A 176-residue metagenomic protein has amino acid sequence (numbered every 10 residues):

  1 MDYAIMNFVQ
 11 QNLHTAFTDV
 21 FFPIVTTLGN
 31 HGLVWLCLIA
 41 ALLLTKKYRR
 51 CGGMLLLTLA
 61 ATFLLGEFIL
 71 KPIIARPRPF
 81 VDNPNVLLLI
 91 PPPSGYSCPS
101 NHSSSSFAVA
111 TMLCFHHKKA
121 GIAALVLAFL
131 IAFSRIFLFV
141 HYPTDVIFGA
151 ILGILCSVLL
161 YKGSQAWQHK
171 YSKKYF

Functional and structural regions predicted by a protein language model:
M1-L33, E67-G95, K174-F176: N-terminal transmembrane-helix/juxtamembrane module of multi-pass inner/ER membrane proteins
A16-F17, K47-G52, H116-A123: Membrane-helix interface segments
L38-G66: Interfacial segments of alpha-helical transmembrane regions
A41, A61, L65, I69-L70 (+1 more regions): Alpha-helical membrane-inserting segments
L57-K71, I122-R135: Small-polar-interrupted transmembrane alpha-helices in polytopic inner-membrane proteins
L87-F176: Membrane-embedded catalytic cores of phosphoryl/pyrophosphoryl-handling enzymes
